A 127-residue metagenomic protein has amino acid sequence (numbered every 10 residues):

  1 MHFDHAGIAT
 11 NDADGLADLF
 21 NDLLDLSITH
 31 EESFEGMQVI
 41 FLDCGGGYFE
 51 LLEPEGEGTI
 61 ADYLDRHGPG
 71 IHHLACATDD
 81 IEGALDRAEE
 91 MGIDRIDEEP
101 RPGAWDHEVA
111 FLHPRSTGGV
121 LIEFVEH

Functional and structural regions predicted by a protein language model:
M1-A17, I71-L74: N-terminal beta-strand motif that seeds the catalytic metal site of vicinal oxygen chelate
I8-Y48, G103-D106, L112: Core segments of cupin and vicinal oxygen chelate
I40, L85-H127: Vicinal oxygen chelate
G45-G46, E55, D79, R115-T117: Short loop segments at secondary-structure junctions
L51, A61: Carbohydrate-associated surface elements
G56-I60: Short amphipathic beta-strand starts and helix->beta connectors
Y63-E98: Mid-chain, well-packed structural core segment of small domains
